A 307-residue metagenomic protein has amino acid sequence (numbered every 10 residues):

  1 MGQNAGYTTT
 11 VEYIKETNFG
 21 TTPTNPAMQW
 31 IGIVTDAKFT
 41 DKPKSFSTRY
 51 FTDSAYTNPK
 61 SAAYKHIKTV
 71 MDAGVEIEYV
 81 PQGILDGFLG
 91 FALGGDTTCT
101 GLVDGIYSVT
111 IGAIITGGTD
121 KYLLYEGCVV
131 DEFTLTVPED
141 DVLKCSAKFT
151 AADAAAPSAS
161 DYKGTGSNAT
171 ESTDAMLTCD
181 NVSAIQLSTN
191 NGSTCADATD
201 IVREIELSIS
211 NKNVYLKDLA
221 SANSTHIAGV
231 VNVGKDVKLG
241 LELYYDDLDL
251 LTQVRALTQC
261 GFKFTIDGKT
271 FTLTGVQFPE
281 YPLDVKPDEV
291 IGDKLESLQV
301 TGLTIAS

Functional and structural regions predicted by a protein language model:
M1-S307: Signature of extracytoplasmic/envelope-associated structural regions
